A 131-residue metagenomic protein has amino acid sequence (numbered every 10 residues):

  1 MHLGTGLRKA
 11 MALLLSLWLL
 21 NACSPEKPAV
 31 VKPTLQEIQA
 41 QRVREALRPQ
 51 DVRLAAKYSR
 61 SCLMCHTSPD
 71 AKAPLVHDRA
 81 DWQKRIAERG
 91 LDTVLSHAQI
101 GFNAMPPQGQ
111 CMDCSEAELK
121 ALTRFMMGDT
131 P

Functional and structural regions predicted by a protein language model:
M1-N21: Sec-dependent bacterial lipoprotein signal peptides
L17, A56-S59, Q99: Processing junctions and N-termini across compartments
C23-K27: Bacterial signal peptide processing site
V30-A56, K72-A80, K84: Electrostatic cytochrome c docking/interface patches
R53, K57, D81, T93 (+1 more regions): Extracytoplasmic/secreted proteins, especially bacterial periplasmic and envelope-associated proteins
Y58-S68, L122, M126: The canonical Cys-X-X-Cys-His
M64-L95: Gly/Gly-Pro-rich "capping" loops immediately C-terminal to redox-active cysteine motifs in periplasmic/lumenal
A73-L75, H97-K120, M126-D129: Axial heme c-ligation environment in periplasmic c-type cytochrome domains
